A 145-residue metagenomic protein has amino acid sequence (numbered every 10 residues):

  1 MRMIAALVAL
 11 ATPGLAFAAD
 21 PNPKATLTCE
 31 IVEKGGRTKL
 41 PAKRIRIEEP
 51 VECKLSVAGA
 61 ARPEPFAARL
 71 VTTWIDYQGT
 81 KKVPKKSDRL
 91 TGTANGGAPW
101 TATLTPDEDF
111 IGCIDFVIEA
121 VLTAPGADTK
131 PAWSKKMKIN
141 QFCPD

Functional and structural regions predicted by a protein language model:
M1-I4: Positively charged n-region of N-terminal signal peptides that target proteins for export
A19-S56, A60-P63, F142-D145: Short, compositionally biased P/S/T/A/G/V-rich stretches that sit at domain boundaries
P50, P65, I111-V117: Extracellular Ig-like/FN3 beta-sandwich strand-entry sites
P63-P84: Extended low-complexity, serine/threonine- and proline-enriched intrinsically disordered segments
A94-L104: Aromatic sugar-binding surface patches on proteins that engage polysaccharides or sugar-phosphate polymers
T105-I111: Short, surface-exposed loop/turn segments at beta-strand-coil junctions that are enriched for proline with nearby
D128-D145: Short beta-strand elements
